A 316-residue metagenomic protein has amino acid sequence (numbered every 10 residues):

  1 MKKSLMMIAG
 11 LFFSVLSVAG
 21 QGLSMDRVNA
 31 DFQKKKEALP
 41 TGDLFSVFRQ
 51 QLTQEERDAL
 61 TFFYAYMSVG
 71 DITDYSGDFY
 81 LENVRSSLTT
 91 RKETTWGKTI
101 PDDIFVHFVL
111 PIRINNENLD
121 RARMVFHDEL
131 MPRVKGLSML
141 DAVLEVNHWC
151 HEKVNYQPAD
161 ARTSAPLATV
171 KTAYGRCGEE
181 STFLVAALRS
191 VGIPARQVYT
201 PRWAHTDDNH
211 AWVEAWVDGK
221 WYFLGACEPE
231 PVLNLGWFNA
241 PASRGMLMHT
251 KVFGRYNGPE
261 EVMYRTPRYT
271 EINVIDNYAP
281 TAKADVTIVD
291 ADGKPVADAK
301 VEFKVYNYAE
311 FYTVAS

Functional and structural regions predicted by a protein language model:
M1-S24: Bacterial Sec-dependent N-terminal signal peptides
G22, D128-K135, A142-H148, Q157-L167 (+1 more regions): Hydrophobic/aromatic-rich core segments of domains that either
R27-T172, D207-D208: Secondary-structure boundary elements
Y222, N307-A315: Surface-exposed loop/edge segments in extracytoplasmic proteins
R255-I275: Short, compositionally biased P/S/T/A/G/V-rich stretches that sit at domain boundaries
A282-D290: A short, amphipathic beta-strand motif
V286, V301, A315-S316: Glycine-centered loop-to-beta-strand initiation motif
A291-A309: Short, ordered, surface-exposed loop/turn motifs in non-cytosolic proteins
